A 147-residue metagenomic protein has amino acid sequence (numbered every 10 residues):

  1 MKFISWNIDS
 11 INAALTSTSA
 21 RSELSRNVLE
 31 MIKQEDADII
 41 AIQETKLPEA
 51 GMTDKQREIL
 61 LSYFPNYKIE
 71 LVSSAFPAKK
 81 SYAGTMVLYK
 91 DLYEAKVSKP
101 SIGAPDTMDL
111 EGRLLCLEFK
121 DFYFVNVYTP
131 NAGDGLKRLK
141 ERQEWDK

Functional and structural regions predicted by a protein language model:
M1-A14, D121-G135: Active-site-proximal beta-strand elements of phosphoester/diester hydrolases
M1-L61, I69-L71, P77-Y82: N-terminal, active-site-proximal structural segment of metallo-dependent hydrolase catalytic domains
L15, S101-T107, T129-K147: Surface-exposed cleft-lining segments at the edges of enzyme active sites
S22-R26, L61, D106-D109, Q143-D146: Short, low-complexity, polar/charged sequence segments that are solvent-exposed and flexible
V28-K33, R113-D121, K147: Short amphipathic alpha-helices and their capping/turn segments at secondary-structure boundaries
K46-A132: Structured beta-strand-rich core segments of catalytic domains in phosphoester-bond hydrolases
